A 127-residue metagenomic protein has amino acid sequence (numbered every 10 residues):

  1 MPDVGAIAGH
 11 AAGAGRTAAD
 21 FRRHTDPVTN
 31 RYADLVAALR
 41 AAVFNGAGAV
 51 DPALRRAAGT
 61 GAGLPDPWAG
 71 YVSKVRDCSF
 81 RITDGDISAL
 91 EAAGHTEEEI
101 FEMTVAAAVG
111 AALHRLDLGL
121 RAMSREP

Functional and structural regions predicted by a protein language model:
M1-P127: Hydrophobic alpha-helical segments
